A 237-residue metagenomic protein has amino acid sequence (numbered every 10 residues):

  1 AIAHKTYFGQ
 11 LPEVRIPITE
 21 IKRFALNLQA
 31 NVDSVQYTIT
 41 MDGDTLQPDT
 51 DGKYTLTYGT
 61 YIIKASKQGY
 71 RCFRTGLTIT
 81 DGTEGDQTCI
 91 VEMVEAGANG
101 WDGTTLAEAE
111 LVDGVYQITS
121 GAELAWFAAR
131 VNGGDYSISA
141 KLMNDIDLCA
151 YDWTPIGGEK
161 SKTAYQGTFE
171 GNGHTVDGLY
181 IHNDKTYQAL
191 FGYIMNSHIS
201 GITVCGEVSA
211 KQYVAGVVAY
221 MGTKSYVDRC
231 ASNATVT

Functional and structural regions predicted by a protein language model:
A1-V14, E20, Q68-E95: Structured interaction patches on ligand/partner-binding surfaces of diverse proteins
G9-L11, T19-R23, V32, Q47-D49 (+2 more regions): Surface-exposed coil/turn segments at beta-strand junctions on protein surfaces, enriched
F24-N31, V91, V217: A short, amphipathic beta-strand motif
V35, I39-K53: Short, acidic Ser/Thr/Gly-rich low-complexity loop/linker segments typical of extracellular and cell-surface proteins
V35-Y37, Y61, I138: Short beta-strand/loop motifs in extracellular/secreted proteins, especially within beta-sandwich accessory domains
G52, T57-G59, G114, G167: A glycine-anchored, Pro-Gly-centered beta-turn/N-cap motif
Y58-Q68: A short, solvent-exposed beta-strand micro-motif common in secreted/extracellular proteins
E95-T237: Surface-exposed repetitive/solenoidal architectures
